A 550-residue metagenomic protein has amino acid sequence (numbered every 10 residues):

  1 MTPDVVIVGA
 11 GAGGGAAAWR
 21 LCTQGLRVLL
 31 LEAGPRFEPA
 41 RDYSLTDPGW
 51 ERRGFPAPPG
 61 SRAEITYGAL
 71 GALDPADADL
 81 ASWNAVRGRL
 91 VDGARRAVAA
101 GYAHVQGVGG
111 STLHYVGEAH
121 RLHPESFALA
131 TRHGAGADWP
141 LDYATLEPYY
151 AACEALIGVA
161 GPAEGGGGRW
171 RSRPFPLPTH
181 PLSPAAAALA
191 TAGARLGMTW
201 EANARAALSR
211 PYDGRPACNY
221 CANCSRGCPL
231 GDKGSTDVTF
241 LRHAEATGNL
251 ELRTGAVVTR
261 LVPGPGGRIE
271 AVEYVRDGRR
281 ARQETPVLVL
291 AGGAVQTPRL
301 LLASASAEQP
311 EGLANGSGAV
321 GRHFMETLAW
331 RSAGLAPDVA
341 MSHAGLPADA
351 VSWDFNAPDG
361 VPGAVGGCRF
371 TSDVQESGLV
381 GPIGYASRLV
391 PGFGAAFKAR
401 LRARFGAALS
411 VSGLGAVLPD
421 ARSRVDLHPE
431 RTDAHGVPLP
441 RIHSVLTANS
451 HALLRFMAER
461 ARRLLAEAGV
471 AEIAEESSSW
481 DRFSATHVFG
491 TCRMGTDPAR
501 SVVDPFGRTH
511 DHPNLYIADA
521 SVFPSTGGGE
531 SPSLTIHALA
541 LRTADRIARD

Functional and structural regions predicted by a protein language model:
V5-L30: N-terminal Rossmann-like FAD-binding beta1-loop-alpha1 element of flavoenzymes
G11-A12, V295, V522: Residue-level detector of alpha-helix initiation sites
T23, A33-G54, T247, A256 (+5 more regions): Glycine-rich loop(s) and the adjacent beta-strand/alpha-helix scaffold that form part
P39-Y43, S111, V116-E118, S126-A130 (+3 more regions): Short, solvent-exposed loop/turn and secondary-structure capping segments
G54-V86, L90-G101, Q106, Y115-R121 (+3 more regions): Conserved redox-cofactor binding core of oxidoreductases
L80-H104, V108-S111, Y115, W139-Y143 (+6 more regions): FAD cofactor-binding and catalytic pocket of flavoenzymes
A202-A206, A217-C224, T259-V262, G406-V417 (+3 more regions): A glycine-rich dinucleotide-binding beta-alpha-beta segment and adjacent secondary-structure elements that constitute
S525-A544: A conserved FAD-binding loop/helix module that cradles the flavin
